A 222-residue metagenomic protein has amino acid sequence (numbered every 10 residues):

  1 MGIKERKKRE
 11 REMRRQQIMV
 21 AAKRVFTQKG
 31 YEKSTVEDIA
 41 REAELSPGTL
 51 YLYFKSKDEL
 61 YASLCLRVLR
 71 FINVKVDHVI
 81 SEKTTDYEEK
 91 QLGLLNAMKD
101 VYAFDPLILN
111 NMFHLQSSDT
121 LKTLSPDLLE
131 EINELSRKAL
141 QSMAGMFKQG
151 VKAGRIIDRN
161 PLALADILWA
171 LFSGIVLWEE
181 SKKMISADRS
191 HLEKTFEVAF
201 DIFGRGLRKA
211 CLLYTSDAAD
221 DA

Functional and structural regions predicted by a protein language model:
R11, M19, Y61, C65 (+7 more regions): Amphipathic, non-transmembrane alpha-helical scaffold segments
Q17, A21, V25-E59, S63: Helix-turn-helix
Q28-E32, K83, D105, A153: Short coil/turn segments at alpha/beta junctions that flank glycine-rich nucleotide-binding fingerprints
S63, R67, H78-L107, A165-L168 (+1 more regions): Hydrophobic alpha-helical connector segments
A103-Q141, L162-A163: Short secondary-structure transition hinges
L109-F113, R159, M184, D188: Short, hydrophobic secondary-structure boundary micro-motifs
S136-L164, L207-C211: Hydrophobic alpha-helical bundle segments that form small-molecule/ligand-binding pockets
Y214-A222: Single conserved hydrophobic/aromatic residue that forms the stacking wall/gate of nucleotide- or nucleobase-binding
